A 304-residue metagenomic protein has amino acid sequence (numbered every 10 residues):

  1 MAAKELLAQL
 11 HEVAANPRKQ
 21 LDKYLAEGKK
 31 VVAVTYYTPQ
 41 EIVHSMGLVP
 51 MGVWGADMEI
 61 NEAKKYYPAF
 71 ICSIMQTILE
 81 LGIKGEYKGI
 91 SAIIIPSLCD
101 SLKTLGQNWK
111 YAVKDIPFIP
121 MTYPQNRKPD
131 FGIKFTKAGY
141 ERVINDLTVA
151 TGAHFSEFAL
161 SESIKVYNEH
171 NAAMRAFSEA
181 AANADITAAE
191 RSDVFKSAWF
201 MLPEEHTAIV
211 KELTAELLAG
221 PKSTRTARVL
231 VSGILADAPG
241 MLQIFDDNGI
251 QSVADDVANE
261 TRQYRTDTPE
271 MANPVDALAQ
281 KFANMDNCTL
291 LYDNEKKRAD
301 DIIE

Functional and structural regions predicted by a protein language model:
A2, E12-K23, K30-Y36, Q40-E41 (+3 more regions): Metallocofactor- and cofactor-centric catalytic cores in central/energy metabolism, strongly enriched
A2-K30, K137, E141, N145-T266 (+1 more regions): A charged, amphipathic alpha-helical module
Y36-G55, G233-I302: Redox- and metal-dependent alpha/beta enzyme cores, enriched for Fe-S-associated oxidoreductases and cofactor-handling
G47, D115-F118, T226, G249: A generic structural signal for alpha->beta connector loops
E59-P68, R127-G132, T261-T268: Short, charged, surface-exposed secondary-structure boundary motifs
Y67-K84, N287-I302: Glycine-rich, highly charged phosphate/nucleotide-binding loops
T77-V149: Acidic/His-rich segments in extracytoplasmic proteins that coordinate ligands and/or metal ions
